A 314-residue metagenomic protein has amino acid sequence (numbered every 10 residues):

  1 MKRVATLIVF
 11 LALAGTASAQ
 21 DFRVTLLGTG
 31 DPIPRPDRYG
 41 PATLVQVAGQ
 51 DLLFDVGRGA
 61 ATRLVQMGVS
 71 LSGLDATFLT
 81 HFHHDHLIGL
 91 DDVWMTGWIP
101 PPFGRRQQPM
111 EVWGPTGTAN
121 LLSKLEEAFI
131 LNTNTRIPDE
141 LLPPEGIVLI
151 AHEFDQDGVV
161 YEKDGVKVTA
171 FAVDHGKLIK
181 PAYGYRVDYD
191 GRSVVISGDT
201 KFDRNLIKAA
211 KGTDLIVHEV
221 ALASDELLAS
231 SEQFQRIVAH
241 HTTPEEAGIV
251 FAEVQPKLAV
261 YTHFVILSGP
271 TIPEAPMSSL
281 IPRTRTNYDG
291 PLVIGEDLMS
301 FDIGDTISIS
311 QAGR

Functional and structural regions predicted by a protein language model:
M1, A17-S18, G212: Generic structural signal for short, solvent-exposed loop/turn connectors between secondary structure elements
K2-L7: Sec-dependent signal peptide recognition, specifically the positively charged N-region followed immediately by
V9, A14-A17: N-terminal signal peptide c-region/cleavage motif recognized by signal peptidases
A12-L13, V65, A209: Alpha-helical transmembrane segments and their juxtamembrane interfaces
Q20-V194, E274-A275, I281-S308: Binuclear metal-dependent hydrolase catalytic cores
Y183-G184, D190-V195, K201-M299: Cap/insert and terminal regions of metallo-dependent hydrolase folds
I309-R314: A polyampholytic, Gly/Pro-enriched intrinsically disordered region
